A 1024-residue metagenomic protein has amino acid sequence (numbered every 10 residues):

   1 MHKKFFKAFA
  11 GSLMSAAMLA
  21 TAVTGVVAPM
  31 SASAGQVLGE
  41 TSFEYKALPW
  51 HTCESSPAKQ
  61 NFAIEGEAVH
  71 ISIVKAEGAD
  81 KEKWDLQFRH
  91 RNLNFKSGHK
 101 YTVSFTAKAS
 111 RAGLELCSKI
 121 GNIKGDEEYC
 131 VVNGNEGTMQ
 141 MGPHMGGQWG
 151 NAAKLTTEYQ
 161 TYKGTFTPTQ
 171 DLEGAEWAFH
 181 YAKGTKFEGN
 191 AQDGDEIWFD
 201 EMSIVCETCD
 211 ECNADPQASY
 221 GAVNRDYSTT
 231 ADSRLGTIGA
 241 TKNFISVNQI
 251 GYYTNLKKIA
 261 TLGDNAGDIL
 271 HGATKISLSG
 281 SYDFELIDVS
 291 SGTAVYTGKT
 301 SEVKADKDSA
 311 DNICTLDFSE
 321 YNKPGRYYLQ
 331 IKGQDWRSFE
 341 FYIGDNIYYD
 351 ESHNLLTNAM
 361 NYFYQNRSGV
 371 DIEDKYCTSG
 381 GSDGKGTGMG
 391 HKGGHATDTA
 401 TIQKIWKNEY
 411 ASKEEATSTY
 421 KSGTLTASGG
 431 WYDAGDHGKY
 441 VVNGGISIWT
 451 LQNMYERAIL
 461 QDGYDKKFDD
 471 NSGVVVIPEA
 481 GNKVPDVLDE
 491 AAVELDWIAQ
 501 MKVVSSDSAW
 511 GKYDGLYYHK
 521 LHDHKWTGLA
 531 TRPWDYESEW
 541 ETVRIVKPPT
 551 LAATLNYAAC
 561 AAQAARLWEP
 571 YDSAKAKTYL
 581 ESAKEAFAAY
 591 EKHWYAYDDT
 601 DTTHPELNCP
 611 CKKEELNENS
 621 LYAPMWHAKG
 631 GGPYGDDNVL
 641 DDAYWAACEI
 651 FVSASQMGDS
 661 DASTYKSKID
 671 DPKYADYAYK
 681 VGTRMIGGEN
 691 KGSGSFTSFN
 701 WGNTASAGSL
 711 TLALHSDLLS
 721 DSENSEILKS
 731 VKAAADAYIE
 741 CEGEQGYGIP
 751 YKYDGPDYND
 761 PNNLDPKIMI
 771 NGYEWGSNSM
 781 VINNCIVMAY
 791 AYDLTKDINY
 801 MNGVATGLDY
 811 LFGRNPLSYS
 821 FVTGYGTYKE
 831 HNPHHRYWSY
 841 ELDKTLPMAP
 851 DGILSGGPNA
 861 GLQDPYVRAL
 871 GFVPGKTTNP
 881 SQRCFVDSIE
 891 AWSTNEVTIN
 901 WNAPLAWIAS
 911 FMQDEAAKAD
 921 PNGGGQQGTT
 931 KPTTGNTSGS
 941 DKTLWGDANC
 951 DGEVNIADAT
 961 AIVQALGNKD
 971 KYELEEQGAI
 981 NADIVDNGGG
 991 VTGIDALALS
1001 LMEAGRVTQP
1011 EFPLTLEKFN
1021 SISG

Functional and structural regions predicted by a protein language model:
M1-S12: Bacterial Sec-dependent N-terminal signal peptides
F9, T21-T24, T603-S620, N922-G1024: Cellulosome-associated attachment modules in secreted, modular CAZymes
A20-Q36: Sec-dependent signal peptide cleavage junction
G35-S228: Extracellular and organelle-lumenal recognition/adhesion modules and their flexible linkers in secreted
H90, G150, Q334-G344: Short Trp-Ser/Thr-centered turn/loop motifs at beta-strand boundaries
E207, A214-T274, Y342-S379: Non-catalytic, glycine-rich low-complexity segments
S246, I250-K332, Y364-G445, N453-M454 (+6 more regions): Aromatic (Trp/Tyr) and acidic
N346-D371, E490-S506, L580-D599, K668-S693 (+3 more regions): Long, well-ordered core segments of solenoidal/helical folds
